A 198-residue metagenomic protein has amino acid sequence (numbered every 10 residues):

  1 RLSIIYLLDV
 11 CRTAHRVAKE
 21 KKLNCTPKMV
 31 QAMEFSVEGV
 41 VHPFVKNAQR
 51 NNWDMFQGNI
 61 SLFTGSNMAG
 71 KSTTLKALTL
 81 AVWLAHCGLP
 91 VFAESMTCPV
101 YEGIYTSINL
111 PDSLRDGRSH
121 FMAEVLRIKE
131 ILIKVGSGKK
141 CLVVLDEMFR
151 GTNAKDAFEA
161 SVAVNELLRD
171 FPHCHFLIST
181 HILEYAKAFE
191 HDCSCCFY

Functional and structural regions predicted by a protein language model:
R1-A14, P111-R115, R127: Long, non-coiled-coil amphipathic alpha-helical linker/lever segments that couple catalytic cores to other domains
K21-Y198: ATPase nucleotide-binding head domains, primarily ABC-like/P-loop NTPase cores
